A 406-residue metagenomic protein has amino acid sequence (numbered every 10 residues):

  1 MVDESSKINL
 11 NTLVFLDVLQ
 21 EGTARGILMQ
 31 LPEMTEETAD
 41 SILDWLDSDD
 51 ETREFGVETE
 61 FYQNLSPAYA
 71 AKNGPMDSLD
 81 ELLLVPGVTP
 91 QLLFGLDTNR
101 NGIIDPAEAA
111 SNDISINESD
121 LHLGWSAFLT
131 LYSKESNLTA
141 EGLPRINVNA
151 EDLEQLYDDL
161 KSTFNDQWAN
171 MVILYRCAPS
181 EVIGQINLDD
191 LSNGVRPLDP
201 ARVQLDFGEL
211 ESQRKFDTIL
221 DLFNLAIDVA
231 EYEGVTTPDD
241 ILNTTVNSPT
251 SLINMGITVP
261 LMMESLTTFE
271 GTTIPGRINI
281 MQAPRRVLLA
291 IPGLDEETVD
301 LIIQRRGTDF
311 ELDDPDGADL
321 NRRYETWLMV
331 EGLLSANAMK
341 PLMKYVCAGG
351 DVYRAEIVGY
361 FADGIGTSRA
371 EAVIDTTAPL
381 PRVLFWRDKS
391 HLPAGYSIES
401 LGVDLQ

Functional and structural regions predicted by a protein language model:
M1-Q406: Compositionally biased linear targeting/interaction segments
